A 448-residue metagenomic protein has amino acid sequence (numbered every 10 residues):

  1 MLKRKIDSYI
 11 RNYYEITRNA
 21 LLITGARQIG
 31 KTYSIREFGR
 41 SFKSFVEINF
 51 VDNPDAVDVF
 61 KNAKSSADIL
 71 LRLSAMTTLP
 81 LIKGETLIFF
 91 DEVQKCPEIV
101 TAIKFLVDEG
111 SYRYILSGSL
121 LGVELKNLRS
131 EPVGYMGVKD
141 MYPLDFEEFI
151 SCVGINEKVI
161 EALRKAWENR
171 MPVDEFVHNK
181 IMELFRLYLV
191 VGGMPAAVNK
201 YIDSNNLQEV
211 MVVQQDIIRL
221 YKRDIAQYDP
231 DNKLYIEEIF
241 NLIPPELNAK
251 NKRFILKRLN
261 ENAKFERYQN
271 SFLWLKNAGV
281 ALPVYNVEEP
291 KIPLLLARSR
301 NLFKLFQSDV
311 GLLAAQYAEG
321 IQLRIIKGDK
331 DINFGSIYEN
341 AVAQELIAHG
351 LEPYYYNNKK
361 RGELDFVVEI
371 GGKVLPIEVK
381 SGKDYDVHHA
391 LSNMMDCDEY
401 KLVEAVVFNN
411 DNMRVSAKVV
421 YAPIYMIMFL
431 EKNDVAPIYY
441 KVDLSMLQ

Functional and structural regions predicted by a protein language model:
M1-E15: Pre-Walker A adenine-sensing motif
K31: Conserved lysine of the Walker
S34, F38: Hydrophobic positions on the alpha1 helix immediately C-terminal to the Walker A/P-loop
D52-G84: Short glycine-rich substrate-engagement loop in P-loop NTPases that contacts/grips substrate
F89, R113-S119, D140: Structural recognition of the conserved hydrophobic beta-strand(s) that form the central parallel beta-sheet of P-loop
K126-A249: Interdomain motor-coupling "hinge/lid" segment immediately C-terminal to the ATP-binding subdomain of NTP-driven enzymes
W167, N412-Q448: Domain-level recognition of nuclease-like catalytic cores that cleave nucleotide substrates
V198-G371: Accessory nucleic acid-recognition modules appended to NTPase machines
